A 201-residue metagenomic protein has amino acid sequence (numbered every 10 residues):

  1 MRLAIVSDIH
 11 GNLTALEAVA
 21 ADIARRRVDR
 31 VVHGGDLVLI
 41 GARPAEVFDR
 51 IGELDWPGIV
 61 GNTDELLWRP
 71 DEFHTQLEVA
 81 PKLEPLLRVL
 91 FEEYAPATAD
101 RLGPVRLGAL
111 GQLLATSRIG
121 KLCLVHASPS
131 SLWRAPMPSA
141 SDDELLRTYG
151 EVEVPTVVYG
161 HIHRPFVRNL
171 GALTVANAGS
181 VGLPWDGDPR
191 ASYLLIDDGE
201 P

Functional and structural regions predicted by a protein language model:
R2-D100: Core catalytic region of metal-dependent phosphoesterases/phosphodiesterases, especially metallo-beta-lactamase-like
R2-H10, K121-S128, V175-G179: Active-site-proximal beta-strand elements of phosphoester/diester hydrolases
H10-A15, L39-A42, T63-W68, L132 (+2 more regions): Active-site environment of divalent metal-dependent phosphoester hydrolases
I23-V28, I119, E151-E153, L195: Glycine-rich phosphate-binding loop signature in dinucleotide/nucleotide-binding domains
V32, P57-I59, C123-V125, V158 (+1 more regions): Hydrophobic/aromatic beta-strand patches that form the interior of the parallel beta-sheet core in alpha/beta enzyme
L77-P81, P85, G120-V152: Active-site-proximal segments of metal-dependent phosphoesterases and phosphodiesterases across multiple
L86-K121: Metallo-beta-lactamase
S139-G199: Conserved beta-sheet core of the metallophosphoesterase superfamily
